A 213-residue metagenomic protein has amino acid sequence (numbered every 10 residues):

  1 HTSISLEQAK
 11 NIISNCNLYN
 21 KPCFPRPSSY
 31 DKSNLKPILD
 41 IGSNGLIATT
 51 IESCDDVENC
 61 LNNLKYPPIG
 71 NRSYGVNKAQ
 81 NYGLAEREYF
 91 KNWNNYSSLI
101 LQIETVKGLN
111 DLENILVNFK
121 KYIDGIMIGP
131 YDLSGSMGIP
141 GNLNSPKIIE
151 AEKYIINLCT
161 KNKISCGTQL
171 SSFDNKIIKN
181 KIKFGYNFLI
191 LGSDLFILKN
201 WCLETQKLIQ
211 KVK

Functional and structural regions predicted by a protein language model:
H1-K213: Expand to "…catalyze enediolate/carbanion chemistry for C-C bond making/breaking, isomerization, decarboxylation
